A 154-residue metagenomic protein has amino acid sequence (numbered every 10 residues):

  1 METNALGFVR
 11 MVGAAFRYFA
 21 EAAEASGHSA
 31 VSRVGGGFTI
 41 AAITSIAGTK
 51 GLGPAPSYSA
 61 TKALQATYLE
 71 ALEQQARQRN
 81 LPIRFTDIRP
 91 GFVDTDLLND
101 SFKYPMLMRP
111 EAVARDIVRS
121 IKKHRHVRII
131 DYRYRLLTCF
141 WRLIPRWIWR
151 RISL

Functional and structural regions predicted by a protein language model:
V12, T61: Active-site helix of classical SDR
A14-G36: A short helix-coil junction within the Rossmann-fold of NAD(P)-dependent oxidoreductases
S45: Residue(s) in the substrate-gating loop at a strand-loop-helix junction that position the organic substrate next
K50, A71-I83: Active-site-adjacent segment of SDR/Rossmann-fold oxidoreductases
K50-P56: Active-site loop immediately N-terminal to the catalytic Tyr-X3-Lys motif of short-chain dehydrogenase/reductase
I83, P90-D100: Short, flexible catalytic-loop segment of classical short-chain dehydrogenase/reductase
D87, F102-T138: C-terminal helical subdomain
